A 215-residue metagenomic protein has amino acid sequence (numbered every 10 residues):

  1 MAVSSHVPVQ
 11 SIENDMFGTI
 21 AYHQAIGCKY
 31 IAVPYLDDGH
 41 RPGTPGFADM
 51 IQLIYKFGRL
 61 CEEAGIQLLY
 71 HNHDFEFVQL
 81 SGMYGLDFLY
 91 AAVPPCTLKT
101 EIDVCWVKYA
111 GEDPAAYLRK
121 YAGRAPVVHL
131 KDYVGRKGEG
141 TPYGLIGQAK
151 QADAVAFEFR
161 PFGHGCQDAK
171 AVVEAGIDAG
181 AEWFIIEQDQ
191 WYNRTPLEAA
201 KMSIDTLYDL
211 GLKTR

Functional and structural regions predicted by a protein language model:
M1-T100, L197-E198: Active-site acidic/histidine proton-transfer and metal-coordination neighborhood in alpha/beta enzyme cores
I12-H23, A110-L118, D168-V173: Short, acidic/polar
E62-G163: Acidic/histidine-rich catalytic cores of soluble enzymes
P161-D168, A175-A179, E198: Substrate-binding and catalytic surfaces of secreted/luminal carbohydrate-active proteins
I185-P196: A short, acidic, flexible beta-alpha connecting loop/helix-capping segment that sits on the rim of active
T195-R215: C-terminal helical cap(s) of enzyme catalytic domains, especially alpha/beta-barrels
